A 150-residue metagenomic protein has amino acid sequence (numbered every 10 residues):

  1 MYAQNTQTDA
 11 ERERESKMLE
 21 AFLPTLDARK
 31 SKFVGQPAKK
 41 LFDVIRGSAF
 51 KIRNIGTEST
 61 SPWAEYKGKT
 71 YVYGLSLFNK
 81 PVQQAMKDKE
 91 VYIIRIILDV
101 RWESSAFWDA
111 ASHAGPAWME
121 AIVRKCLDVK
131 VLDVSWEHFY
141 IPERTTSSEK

Functional and structural regions predicted by a protein language model:
M1-A10: Bacterial Sec-dependent N-terminal signal peptides
E11, M18, L26, T60 (+1 more regions): Sparse, context-dependent recognition of short Cys/His-centered cofactor- or disulfide-binding micro-motifs
E13-Q36, V44: Terminal, regulation- and interaction-focused segments at domain boundaries
F33-K150: A cross-family detector of function-defining hotspots
